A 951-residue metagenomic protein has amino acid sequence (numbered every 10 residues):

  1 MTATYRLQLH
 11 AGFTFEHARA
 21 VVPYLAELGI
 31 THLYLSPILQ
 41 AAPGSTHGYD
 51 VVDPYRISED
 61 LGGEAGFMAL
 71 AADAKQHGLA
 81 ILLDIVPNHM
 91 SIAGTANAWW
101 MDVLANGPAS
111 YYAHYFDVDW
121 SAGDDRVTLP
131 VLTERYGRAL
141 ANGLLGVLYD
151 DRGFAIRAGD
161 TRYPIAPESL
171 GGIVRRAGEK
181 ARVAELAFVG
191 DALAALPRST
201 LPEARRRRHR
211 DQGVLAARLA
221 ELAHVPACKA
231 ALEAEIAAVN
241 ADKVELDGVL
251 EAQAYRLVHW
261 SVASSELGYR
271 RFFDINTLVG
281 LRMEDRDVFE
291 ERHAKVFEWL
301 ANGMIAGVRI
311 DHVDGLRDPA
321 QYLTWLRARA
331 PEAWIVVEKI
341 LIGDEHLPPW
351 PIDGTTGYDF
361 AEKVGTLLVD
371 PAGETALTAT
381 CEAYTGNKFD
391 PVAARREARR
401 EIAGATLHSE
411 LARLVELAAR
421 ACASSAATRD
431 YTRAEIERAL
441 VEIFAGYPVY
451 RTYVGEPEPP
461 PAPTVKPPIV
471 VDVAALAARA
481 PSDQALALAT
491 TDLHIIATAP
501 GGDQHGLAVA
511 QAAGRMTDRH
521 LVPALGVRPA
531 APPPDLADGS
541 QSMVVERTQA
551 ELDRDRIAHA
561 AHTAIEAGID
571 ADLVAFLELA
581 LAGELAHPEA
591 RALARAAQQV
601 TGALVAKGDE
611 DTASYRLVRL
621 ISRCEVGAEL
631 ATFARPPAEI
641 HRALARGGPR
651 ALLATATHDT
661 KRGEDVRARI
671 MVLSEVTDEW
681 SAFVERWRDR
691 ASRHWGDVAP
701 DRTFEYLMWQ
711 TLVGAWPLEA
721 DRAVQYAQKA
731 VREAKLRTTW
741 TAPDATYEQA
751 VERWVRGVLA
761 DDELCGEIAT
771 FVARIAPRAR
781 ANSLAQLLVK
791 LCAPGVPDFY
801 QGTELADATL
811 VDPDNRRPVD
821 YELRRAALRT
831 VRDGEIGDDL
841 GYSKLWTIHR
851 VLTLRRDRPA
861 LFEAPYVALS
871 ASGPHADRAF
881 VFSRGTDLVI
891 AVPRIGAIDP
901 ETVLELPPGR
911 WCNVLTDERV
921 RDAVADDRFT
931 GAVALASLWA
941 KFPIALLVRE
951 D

Functional and structural regions predicted by a protein language model:
M1, R6-G12, A41-D50, Y55-L82 (+8 more regions): Alpha-amylase-like alpha-glycosidases and glucanotransferases acting on alpha-linked glucans and related
A18-A41, K295-G307: Catalytic domains of carbohydrate-active enzymes, especially glycoside hydrolases
S45, I92-T95, G663-D665, A806-R816 (+1 more regions): Cytochrome P450 core scaffold surrounding the K-helix E-X-X-R motif and the conserved "meander" helix-loop region
P459, T548, L810-Y842: C-terminal RecA-like lobe
V755-R774, G841-V867: Amphipathic alpha-helical
S843, S870-T902: Carbohydrate-binding surface patches
C912-L935: Solvent-exposed beta-strand/loop surfaces of large extracellular or lumenal domains
D927-D951: C-terminal beta-strand-rich structural cap/linker in extracellular carbohydrate-active enzymes
